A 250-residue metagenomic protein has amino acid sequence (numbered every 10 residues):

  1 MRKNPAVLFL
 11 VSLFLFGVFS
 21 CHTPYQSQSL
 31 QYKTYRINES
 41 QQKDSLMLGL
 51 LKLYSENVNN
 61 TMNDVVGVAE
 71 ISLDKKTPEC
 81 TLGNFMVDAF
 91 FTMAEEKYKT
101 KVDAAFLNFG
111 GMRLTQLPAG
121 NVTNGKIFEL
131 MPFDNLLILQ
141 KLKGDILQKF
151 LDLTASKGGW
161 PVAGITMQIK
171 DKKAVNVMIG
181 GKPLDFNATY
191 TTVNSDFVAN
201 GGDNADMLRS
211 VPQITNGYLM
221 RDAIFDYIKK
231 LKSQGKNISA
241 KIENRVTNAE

Functional and structural regions predicted by a protein language model:
M1-F9: Bacterial N-terminal signal peptides that target proteins for export
L10-L15: Hydrophobic helical h-region of N-terminal Sec-dependent signal peptides in bacterial secretory/periplasmic proteins
G17-S20: C-terminal motif of bacterial Sec signal peptides marking the signal peptidase cleavage site
T23-R36, F85-V87, F91-M93, K99-E250: Feature captures C-terminal
L30-L51: Post-signal peptide N-terminal segment of mature Sec-exported envelope proteins
K52-V68, V122-G125, V193-A199: Short, compositionally biased low-complexity segments
N60-T77, G202-L208: Acidic/histidine-rich, surface-exposed loop or edge segments in extracytoplasmic proteins
K75-E79, G83-V87: An accessory alpha-helical subdomain
